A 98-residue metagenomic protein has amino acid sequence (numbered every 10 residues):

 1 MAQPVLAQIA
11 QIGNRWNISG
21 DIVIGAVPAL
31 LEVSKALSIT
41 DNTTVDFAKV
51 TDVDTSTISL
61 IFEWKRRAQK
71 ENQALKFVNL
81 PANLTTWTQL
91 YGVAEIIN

Functional and structural regions predicted by a protein language model:
M1-V53, E63-N98: STAS-like cytosolic regulatory interaction modules
